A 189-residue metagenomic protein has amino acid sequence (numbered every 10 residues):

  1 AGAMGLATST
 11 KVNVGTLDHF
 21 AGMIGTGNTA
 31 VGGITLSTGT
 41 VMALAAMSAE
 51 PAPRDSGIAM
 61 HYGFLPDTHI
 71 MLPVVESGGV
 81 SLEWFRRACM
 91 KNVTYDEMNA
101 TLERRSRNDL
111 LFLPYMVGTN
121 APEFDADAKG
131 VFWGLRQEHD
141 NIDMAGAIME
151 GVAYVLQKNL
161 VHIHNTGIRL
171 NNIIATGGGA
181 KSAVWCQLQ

Functional and structural regions predicted by a protein language model:
G2-Q189: Active-site core segments that coordinate phosphate-bearing ligands/cofactors across diverse enzyme families
